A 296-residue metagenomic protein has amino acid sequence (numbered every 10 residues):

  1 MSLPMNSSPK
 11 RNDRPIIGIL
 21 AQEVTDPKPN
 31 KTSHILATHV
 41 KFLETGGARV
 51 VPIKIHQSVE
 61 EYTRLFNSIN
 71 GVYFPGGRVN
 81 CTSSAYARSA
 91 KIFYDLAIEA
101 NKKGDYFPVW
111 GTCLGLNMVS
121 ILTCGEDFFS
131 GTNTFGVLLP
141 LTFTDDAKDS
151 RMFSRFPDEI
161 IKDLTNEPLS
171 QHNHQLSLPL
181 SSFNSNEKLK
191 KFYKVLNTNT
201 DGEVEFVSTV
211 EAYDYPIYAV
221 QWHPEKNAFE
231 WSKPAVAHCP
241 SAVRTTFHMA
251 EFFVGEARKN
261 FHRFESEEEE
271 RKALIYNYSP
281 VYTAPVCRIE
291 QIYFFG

Functional and structural regions predicted by a protein language model:
M1-Y215, W222-G296: N-terminal beta1-alpha1 cap of cysteine-dependent amidohydrolase-like domains
